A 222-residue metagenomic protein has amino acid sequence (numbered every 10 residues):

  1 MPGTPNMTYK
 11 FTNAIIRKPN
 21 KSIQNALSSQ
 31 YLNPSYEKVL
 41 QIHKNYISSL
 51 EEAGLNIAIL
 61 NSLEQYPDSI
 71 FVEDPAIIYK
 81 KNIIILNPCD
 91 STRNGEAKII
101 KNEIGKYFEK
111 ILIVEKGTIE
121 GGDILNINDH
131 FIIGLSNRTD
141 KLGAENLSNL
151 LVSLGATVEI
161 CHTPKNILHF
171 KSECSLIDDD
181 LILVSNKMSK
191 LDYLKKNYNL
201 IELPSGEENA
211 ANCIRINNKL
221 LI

Functional and structural regions predicted by a protein language model:
P2-I222: The feature marks the mature, well-folded catalytic cores of soluble enzymes
